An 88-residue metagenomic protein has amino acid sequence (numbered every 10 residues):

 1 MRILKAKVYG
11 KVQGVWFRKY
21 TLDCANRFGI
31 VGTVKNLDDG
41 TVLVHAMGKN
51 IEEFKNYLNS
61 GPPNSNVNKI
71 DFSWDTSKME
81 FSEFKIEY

Functional and structural regions predicted by a protein language model:
M1-Y88: Intrinsically disordered, low-complexity, mixed-charge
